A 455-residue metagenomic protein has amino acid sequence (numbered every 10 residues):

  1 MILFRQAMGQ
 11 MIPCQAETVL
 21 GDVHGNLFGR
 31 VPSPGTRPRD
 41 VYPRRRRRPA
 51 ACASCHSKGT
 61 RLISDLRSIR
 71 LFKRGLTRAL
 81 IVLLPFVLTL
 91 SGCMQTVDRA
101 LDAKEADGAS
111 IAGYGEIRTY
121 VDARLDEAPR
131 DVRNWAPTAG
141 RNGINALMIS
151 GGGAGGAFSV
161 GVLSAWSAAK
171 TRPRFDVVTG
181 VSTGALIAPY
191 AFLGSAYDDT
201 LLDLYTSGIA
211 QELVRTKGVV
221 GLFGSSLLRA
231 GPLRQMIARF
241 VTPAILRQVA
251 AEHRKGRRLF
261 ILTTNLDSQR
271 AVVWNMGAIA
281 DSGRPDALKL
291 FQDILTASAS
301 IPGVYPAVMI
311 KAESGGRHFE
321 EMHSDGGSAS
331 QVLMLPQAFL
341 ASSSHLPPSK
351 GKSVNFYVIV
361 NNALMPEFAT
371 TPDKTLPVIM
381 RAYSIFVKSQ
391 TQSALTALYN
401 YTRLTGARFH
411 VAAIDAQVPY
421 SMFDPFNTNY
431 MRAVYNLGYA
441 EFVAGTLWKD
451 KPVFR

Functional and structural regions predicted by a protein language model:
M1-F4, M8-C14, D22-G75: N-terminal secretory signal peptides that target proteins for export/translocation
A7, F86-V87: Residue-level signal for mature regions of secreted extracellular proteins and peptides
R74-P85: Sec-dependent N-terminal signal peptides
T89-G92: C-terminal motif of bacterial Sec signal peptides marking the signal peptidase cleavage site
M94-V177, F192-R455: Patatin-like phospholipase
T179-G184: Gly/Ala-rich beta-loop-alpha elbow adjacent to hydrolase catalytic centers
